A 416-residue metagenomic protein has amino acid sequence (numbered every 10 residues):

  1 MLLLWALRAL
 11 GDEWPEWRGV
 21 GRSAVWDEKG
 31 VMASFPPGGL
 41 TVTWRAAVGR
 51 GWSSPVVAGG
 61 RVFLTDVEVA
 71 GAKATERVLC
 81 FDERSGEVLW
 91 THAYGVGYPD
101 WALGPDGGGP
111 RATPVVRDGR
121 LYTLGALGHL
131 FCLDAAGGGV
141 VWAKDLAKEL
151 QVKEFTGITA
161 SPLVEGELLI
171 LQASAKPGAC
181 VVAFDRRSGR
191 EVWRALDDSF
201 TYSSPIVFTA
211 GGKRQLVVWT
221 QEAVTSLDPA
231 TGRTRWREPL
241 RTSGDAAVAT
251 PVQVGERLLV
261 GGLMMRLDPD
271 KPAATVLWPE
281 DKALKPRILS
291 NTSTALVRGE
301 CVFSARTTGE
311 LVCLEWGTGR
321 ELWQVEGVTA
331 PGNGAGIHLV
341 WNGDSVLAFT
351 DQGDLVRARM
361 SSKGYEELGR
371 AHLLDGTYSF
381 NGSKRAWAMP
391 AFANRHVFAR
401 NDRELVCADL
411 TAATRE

Functional and structural regions predicted by a protein language model:
L10-E416: Noncatalytic, solvent-exposed loop/strand surfaces of beta-propeller-type extracellular/periplasmic domains
